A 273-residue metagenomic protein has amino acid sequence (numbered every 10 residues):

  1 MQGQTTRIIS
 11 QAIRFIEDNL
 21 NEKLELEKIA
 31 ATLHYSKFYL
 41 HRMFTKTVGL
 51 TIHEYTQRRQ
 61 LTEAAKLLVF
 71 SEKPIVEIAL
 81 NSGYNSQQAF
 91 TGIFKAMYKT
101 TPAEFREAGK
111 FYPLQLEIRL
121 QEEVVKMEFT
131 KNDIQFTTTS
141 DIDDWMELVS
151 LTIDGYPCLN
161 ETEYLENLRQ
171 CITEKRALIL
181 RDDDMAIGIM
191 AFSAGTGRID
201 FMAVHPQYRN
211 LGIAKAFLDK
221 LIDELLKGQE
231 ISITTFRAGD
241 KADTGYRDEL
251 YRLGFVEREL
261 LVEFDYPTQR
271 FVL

Functional and structural regions predicted by a protein language model:
R14-D18, K23, K46-N81, G109-E123: Terminal helix-turn-helix DNA-binding modules in bacterial transcription factors
K23-Y55, N81-T101: Basic/polar phosphate-binding segments, predominantly the helix-turn-helix DNA-binding elements of transcriptional
R58, N210-D223, D248: Conserved acetyl-CoA-binding loop-helix of GNAT-fold acetyltransferases
Q88-A89, I93, K215, A238-E259: Conserved active-site alpha-helix within GNAT-family acetyltransferase domains
T101-E107, T234, Y251-R270: Conserved catalytic-core motifs of GNAT/GCN5-like acyltransferases
K131-E147: A short beta-loop-alpha structural element at the N-terminal edge of CoA-dependent acyl/N-acetyltransferase catalytic
G155-R181: Active-site rim helix/loop that mediates acceptor-substrate recognition in acyltransferases
L225-K241: Conserved GNAT acetyl-CoA-binding A-motif
